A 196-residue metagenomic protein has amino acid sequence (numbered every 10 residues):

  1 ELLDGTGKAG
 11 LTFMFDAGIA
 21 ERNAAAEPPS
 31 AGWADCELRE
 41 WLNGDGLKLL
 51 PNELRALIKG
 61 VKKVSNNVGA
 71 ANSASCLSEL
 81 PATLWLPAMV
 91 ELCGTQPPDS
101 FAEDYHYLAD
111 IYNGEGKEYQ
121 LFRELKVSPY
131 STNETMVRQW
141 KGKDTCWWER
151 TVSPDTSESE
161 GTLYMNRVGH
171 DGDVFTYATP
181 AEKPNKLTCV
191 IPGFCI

Functional and structural regions predicted by a protein language model:
E1-I196: Collagenous Gly-X-Y triple-helix signature in extracellular proteins
